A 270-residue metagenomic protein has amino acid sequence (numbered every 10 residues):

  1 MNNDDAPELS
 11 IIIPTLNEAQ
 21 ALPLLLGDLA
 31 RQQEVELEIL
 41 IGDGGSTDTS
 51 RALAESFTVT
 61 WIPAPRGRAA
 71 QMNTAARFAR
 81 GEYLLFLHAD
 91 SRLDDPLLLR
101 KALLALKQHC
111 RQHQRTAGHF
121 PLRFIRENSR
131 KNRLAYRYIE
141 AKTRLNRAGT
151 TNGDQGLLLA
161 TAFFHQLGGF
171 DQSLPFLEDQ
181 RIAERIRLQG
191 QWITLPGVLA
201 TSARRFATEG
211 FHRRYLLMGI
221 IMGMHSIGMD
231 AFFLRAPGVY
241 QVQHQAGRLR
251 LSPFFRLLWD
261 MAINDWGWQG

Functional and structural regions predicted by a protein language model:
G27-E36: Short, acidic, metal-binding catalytic loop of nucleotide-sugar glycosyltransferases
E36-G45, I62: Short beta-strand/loop segment that forms part of the nucleotide-sugar
D43-R51, S91-R92: A conserved acidic beta->alpha catalytic loop
P63-A79: Glycine-rich, basic loop-to-helix element that forms the pyrophosphate-binding segment of sugar-nucleotide handling
L84: Short aromatic/hydrophobic "clamp" motif used to bind/position activated sugar donors
P96-R130: Conserved donor NDP-sugar-binding/catalytic core segment of glycosyltransferases
L122-S129, E140-L159: A recurrent flexible, glycine/aromatic-enriched loop bordering the glycosyltransferase active site that acts as
F176-I182: Acidic donor-binding loop at a coil-to-helix junction in glycosyltransferase catalytic cores that engages
